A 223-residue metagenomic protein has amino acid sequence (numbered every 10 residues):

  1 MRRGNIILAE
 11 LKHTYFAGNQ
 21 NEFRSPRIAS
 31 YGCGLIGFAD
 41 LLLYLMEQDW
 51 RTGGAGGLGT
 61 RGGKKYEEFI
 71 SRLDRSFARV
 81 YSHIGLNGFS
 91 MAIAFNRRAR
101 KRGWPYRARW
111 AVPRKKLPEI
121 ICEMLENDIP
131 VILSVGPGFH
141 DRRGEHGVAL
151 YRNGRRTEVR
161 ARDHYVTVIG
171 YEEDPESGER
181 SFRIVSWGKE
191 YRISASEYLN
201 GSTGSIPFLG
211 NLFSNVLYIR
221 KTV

Functional and structural regions predicted by a protein language model:
M1-S90, R97, R156-V159, T222: Active-site-adjacent structural segments surrounding the nucleophilic cysteine of cysteine proteases and isopeptidases
R2, E126-D128, G178: Short, well-ordered loop/turn elements at secondary-structure boundaries
I7, P105, S181-R183: Ser/Thr- (and often Asn-) enriched beta-sheet segments in non-cytosolic proteins
D40, P137-D141, D174, K189-Y191: Solvent-exposed loop/turn segments at secondary-structure junctions within structured extracellular/periplasmic domains
Y44, R142-G144, E179: Generic domain-boundary/flexible-linker signal
Y66-A78, P118-E119, E126-I129, L133-S134 (+2 more regions): Repeat-unit-sized solenoid/scaffold elements
A78-E172, T222: Predominantly the structural core of cysteine protease catalytic domains
A149-V223: Noncatalytic regulatory segments and standalone regulatory/sensor domains
